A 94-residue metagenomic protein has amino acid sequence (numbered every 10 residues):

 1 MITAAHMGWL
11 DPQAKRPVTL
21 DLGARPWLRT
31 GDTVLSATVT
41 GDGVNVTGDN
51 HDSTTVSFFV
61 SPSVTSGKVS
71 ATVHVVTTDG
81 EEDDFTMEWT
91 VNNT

Functional and structural regions predicted by a protein language model:
M1-R29: Predominantly extracytoplasmic/ectodomain segments of secreted and cell-surface proteins
R29-L35: Solvent-exposed loop/turn segments flanking beta-strands in beta-repeat/beta-sandwich domains
T40-T54: Low-complexity "stalk/linker" and mucin-like segments enriched in Ser/Thr/Pro/Ala/Gly
G43, D79-E81: Solvent-exposed strand-loop boundary residues in beta-sheet-rich modules
P62-G67: Surface-exposed, short loops/turns at beta-strand junctions within beta-sandwich domains
K68-T72: Short, conserved beta-strand segments of beta-strand-rich sandwich/propeller modules, principally
E81-N92: C-terminal edge beta-strand
